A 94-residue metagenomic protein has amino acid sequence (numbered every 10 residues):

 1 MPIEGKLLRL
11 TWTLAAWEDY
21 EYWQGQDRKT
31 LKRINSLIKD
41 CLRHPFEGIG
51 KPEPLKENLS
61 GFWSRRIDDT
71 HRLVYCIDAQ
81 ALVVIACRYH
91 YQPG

Functional and structural regions predicted by a protein language model:
M1-R9, E18, Y22-K32, S36 (+3 more regions): Enriched for short, Lys/Arg-rich terminal
T13-L14: Short coil-to-helix segment of the ABC ATPase nucleotide-binding domain corresponding to the Q-loop/switch region
K39-R66: A short, surface-exposed loop/turn module that caps and links secondary-structure elements
